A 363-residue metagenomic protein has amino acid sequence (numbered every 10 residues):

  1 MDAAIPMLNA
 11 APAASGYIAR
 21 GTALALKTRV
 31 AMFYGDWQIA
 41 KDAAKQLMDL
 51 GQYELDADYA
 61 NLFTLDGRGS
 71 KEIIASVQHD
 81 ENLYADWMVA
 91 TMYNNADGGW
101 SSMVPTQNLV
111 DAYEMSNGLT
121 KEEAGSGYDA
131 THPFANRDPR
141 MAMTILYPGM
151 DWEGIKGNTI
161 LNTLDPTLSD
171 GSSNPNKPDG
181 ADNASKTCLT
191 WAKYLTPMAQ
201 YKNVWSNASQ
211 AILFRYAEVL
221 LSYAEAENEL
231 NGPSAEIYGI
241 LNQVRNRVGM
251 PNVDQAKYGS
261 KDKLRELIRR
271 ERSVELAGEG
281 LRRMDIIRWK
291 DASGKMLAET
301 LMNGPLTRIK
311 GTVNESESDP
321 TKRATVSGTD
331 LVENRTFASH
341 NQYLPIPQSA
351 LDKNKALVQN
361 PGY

Functional and structural regions predicted by a protein language model:
M1-N108, Y113-Y363: Acidic/polar-rich alpha-helix caps and helix-coil junctions
